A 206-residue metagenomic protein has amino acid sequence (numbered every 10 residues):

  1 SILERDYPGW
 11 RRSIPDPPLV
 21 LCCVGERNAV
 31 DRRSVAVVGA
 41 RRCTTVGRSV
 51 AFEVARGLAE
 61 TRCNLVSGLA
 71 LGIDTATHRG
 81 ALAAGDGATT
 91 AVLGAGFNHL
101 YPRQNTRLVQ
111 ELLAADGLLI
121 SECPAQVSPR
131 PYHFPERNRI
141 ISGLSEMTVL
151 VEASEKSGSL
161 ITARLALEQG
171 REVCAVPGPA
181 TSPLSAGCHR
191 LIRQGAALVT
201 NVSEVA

Functional and structural regions predicted by a protein language model:
I2-A206: Glycine-biased, small-residue-rich flexible motifs in mid-sequence functional cores and linkers
